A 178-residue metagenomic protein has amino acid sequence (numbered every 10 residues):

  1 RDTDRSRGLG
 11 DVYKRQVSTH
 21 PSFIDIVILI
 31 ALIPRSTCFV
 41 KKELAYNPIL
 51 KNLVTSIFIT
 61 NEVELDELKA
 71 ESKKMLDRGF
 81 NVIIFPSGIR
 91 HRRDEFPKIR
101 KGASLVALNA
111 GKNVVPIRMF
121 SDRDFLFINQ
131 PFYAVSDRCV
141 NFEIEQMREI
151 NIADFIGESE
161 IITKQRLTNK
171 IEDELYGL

Functional and structural regions predicted by a protein language model:
D2-Y13: Single conserved hydrophobic/aromatic residue that forms the stacking wall/gate of nucleotide- or nucleobase-binding
K14-V63: Catalytic core of membrane glycerolipid acyltransferases/transacylases, capturing the structured, soluble-facing
R15, G79-F85: Residue-level preference for the first positions of well-ordered beta-strands
T19, E62-L65, F96, K164: A conditional alpha-helix N-cap/helix-loop micro-motif detector
L32-S36, R78, G111: Short glycine/proline-enriched coil/turn segments at helix->beta-strand junctions
I49-K51, N81, D94-E158: A cross-family acyltransferase "interaction/gating" segment
E71-D77: Short amphipathic alpha-helix with an adjacent loop that forms part of the alpha/beta core around
R90: Short active-site segment of divalent metal-dependent hydrolases/proteases that encodes the spacing between
